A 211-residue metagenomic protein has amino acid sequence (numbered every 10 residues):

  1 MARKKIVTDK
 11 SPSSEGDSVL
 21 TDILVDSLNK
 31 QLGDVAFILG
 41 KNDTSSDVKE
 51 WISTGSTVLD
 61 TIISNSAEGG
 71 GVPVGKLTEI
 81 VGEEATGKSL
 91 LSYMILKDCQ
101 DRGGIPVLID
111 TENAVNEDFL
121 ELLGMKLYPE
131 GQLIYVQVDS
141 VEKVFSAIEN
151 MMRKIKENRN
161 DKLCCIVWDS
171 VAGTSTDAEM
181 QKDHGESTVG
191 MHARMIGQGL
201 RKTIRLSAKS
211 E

Functional and structural regions predicted by a protein language model:
E15-E130, V144-R153: The Walker A/P-loop phosphate-binding site
Q100-D101, S187-E211: Substrate-engagement module of ASCE P-loop NTPases
G103-P106, N160-C165, K209-E211: Loop/turn-to-beta-strand initiation segments
V115, T174-S175: Catalytic P-loop NTPase motifs of RecA-like helicase/translocase cores
G131-E142, E179-M195: Flexible beta-alpha connector loops of hexameric P-loop NTPases
A147-I166, T203-R205: Short amphipathic alpha-helices and their capping/turn segments at secondary-structure boundaries
S170: Walker B catalytic acidic pair
S175-K182, S207: Conserved ATPase-coupling elements of RecA-like P-loop NTPase cores
